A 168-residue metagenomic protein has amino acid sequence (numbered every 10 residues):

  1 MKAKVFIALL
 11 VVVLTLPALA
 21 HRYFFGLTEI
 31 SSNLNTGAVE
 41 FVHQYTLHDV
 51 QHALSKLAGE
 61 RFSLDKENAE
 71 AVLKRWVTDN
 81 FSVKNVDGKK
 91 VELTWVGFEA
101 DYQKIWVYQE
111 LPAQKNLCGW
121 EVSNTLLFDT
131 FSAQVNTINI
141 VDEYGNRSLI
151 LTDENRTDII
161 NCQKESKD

Functional and structural regions predicted by a protein language model:
M1-V5: Positively charged n-region of N-terminal signal peptides that target proteins for export
I7-P17: Bacterial N-terminal signal peptides
H21-D168: N-terminal soluble domains immediately following signal/targeting peptides that reside in extracytoplasmic
